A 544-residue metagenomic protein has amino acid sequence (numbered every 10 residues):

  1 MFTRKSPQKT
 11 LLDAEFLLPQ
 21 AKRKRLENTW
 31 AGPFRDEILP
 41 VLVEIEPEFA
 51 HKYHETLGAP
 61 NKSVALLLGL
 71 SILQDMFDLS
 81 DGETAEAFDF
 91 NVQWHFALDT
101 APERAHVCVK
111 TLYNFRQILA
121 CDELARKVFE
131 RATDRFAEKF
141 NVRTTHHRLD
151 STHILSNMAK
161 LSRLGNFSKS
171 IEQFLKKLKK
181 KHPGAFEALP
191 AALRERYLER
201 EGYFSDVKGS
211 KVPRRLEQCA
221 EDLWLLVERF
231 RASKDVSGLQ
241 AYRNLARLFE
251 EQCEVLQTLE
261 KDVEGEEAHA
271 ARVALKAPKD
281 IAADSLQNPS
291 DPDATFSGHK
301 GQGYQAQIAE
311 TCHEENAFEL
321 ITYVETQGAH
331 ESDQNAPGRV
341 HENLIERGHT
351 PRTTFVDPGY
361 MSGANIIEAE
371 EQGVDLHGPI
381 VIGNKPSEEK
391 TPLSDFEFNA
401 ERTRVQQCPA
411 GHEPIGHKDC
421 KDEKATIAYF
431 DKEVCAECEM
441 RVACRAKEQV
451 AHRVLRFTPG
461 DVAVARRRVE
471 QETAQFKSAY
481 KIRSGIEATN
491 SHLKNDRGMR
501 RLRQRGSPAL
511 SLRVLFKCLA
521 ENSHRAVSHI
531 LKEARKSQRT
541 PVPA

Functional and structural regions predicted by a protein language model:
M1-T56: Basic, low-complexity segments
A14-P19, A31-E37, K62, A271 (+2 more regions): Short acidic/polar alpha-helix capping motifs at helix-coil junctions
D36-E48, K52, L73-F77, N91-W94 (+3 more regions): Generic N-terminal helix/loop capping motif
A50-V64, L73-V128, N141: Trp/Phe/Arg-rich N-terminal binding region typifying the photolyase-homology
S80-E83, P102-A105, Y113-A544: Anion-binding and metal-coordination hotspots
